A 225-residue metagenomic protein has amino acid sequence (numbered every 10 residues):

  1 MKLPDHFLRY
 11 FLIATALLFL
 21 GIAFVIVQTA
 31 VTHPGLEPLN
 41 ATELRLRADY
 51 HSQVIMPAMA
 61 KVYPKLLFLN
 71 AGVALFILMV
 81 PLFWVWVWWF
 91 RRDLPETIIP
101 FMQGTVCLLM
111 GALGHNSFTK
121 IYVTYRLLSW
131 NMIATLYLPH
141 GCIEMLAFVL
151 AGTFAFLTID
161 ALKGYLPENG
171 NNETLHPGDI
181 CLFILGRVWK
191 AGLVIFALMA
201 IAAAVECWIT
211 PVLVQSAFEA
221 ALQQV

Functional and structural regions predicted by a protein language model:
K2-E37: N-terminal signal-anchor transmembrane alpha helix
L17-G21, V25, V73, I77 (+4 more regions): Alpha-helical transmembrane segments of multipass membrane proteins
Y50-F76: Interfacial helix-start motif at the membrane-water boundary
N70-F90, L150-G164, I201: Transmembrane alpha-helical segments in integral membrane proteins
L78-L108, P167-G186: Cytoplasmic juxtamembrane regions at transmembrane-helix boundaries
L94-W130, G186-A202: Hydrophobic alpha-helical transmembrane segments of integral membrane proteins
H115, T119-L136, G141, M145-A161: Alpha-helical transmembrane segments
M145-V225: Terminal transmembrane helical module of multi-pass membrane proteins
